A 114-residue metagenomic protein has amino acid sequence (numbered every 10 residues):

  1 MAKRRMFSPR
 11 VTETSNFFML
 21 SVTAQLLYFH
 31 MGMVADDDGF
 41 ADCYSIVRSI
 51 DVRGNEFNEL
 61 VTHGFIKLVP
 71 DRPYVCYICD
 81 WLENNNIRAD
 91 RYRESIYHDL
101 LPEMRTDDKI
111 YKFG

Functional and structural regions predicted by a protein language model:
M1-D38, I78: Short recognition helix of helix-turn-helix/winged-helix DNA-binding domains
M1-V11, I50-G114: Winged-helix/helix-turn-helix nucleic-acid-interaction surface
M19, G39-C43, N58, V75: Short, compositionally biased terminal leader/tail segments enriched in small/polar residues
M33, F40-D42, N86, R91: Generic hydrophobic/packing signal
A35-V52: Short acidic, hydrophobic short linear motifs in intrinsically disordered regions
